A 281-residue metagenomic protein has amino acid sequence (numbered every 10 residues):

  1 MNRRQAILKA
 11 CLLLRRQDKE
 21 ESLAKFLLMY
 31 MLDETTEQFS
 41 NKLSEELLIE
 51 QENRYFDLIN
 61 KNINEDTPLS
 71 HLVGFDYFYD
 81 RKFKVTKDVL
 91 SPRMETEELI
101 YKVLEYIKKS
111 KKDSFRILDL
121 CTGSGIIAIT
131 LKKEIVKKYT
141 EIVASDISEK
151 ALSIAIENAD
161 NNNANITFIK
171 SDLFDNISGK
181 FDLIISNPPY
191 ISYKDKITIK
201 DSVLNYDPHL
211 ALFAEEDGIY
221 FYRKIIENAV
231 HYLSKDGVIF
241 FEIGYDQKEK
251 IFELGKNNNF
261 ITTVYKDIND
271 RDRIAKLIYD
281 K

Functional and structural regions predicted by a protein language model:
M1-L47: Non-catalytic accessory regions of SAM-dependent methyltransferases
I7, A24-K25, Y55-F56, L69 (+9 more regions): A general structural signal for well-ordered alpha-helical segments in protein cores
L14, I107, A159, A229 (+1 more regions): Conserved hydrophobic residues forming the short capping helix/wall of the S-adenosyl-L-methionine
L27, D66, T96, I127 (+6 more regions): Residue-level signal for inorganic ion chemistry
Y30-Y106: Conserved AdoMet
K84, E216-I278: Conserved Class I SAM-dependent methyltransferase catalytic core
E97-T198, K224: Conserved SAM/SAH cofactor-binding pocket of Class I
Y190-Y220: Mobile active-site "lid"/loop adjacent to the S-adenosyl-L-methionine
